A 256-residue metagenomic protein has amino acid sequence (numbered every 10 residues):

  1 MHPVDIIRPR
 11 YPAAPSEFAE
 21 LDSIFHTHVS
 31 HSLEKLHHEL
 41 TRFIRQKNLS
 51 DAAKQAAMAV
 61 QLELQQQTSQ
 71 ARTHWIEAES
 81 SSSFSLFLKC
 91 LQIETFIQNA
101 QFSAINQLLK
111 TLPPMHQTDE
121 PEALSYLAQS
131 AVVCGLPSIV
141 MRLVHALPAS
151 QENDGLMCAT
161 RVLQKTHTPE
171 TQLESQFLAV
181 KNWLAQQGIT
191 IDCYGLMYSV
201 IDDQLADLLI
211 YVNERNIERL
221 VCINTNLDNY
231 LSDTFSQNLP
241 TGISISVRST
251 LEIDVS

Functional and structural regions predicted by a protein language model:
M1, F43, I93, A100-Q101 (+4 more regions): Charge-rich, low-complexity amphipathic helices in intrinsically disordered tails/linkers adjacent to domains
M1-Y11, E20-I24, L239-S256: Catalytic core of pol beta-like nucleotidyltransferases
A14-E152: Alpha-helical protein-protein interaction scaffolds
S16, I24-H31, K35, D154 (+3 more regions): Alpha-helix boundary/N-cap detector
R142-L143, S150-L173: N-terminal presequence-like segments and adjacent domain-start helices
V162-S256: Helical anchoring/docking segments at protein termini
